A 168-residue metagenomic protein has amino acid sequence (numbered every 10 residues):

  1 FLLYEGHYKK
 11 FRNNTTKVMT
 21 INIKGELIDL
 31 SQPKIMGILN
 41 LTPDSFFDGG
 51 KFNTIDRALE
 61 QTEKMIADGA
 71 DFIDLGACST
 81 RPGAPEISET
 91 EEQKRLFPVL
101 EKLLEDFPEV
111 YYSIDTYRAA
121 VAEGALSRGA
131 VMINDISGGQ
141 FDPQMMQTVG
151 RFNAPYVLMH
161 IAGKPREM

Functional and structural regions predicted by a protein language model:
F11-T42: N-terminal amphipathic alpha-helix/helix-capping segment at the start of soluble metabolic enzymes
L39, M65, G69, D115 (+1 more regions): Conserved, mostly hydrophobic/aromatic
L41-L59, S113: Active-site mouth loops of central-metabolism enzymes
P43, T80-R81, S137-M168: Conserved anion-binding
S45-F47, F72-F97: Glycine-rich, proline-tolerant flexible connector loops at the mouths of alpha/beta enzymes
R57-L75, E123-R128, R151: Alpha/beta enzyme core
E86-S113, R151-Y156: Alpha-helix-loop-beta-strand connector modules within alpha/beta enzyme cores
V110-Y117, V131-F141: Catalytic beta/alpha-barrel core
